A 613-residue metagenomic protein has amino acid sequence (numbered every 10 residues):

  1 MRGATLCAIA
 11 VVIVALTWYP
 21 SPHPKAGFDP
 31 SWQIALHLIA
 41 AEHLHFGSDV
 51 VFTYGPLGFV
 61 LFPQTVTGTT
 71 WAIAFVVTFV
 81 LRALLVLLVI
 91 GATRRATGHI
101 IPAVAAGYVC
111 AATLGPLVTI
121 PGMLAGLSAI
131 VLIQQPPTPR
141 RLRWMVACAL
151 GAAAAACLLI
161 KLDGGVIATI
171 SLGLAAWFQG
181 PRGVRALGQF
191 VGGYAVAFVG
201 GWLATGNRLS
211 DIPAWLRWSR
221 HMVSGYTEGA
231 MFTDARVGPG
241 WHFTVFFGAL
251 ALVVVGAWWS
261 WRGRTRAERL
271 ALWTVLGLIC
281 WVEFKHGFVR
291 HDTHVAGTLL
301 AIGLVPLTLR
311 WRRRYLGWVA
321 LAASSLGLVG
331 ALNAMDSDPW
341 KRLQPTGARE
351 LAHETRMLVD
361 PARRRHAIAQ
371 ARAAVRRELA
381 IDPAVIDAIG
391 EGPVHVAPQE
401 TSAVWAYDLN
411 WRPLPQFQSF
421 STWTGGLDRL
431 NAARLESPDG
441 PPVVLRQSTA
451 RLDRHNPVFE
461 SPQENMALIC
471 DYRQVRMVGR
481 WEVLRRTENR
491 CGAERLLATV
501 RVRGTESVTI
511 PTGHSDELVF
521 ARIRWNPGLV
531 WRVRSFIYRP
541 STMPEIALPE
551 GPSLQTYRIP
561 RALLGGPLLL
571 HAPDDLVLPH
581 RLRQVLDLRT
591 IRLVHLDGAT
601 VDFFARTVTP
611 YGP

Functional and structural regions predicted by a protein language model:
M1-L16, I100-I101, M145, L316: Start-transfer (signal-anchor) and selected internal transmembrane alpha helices of multi-pass inner/ER membrane
P20-F59, P63-Q64, G68-L81, L114-G115 (+6 more regions): Transmembrane catalytic cores of multi-pass membrane glycosyltransferases and polysaccharide-assembly enzymes
V60, W71, F75, P102-G126 (+3 more regions): Aromatic- and kink-enriched transmembrane "portal" helix at the membrane-lumen/periplasm boundary that abuts
V76-A106: Transmembrane-helix motifs of polytopic, lipid-linked glycan transferases
G98-V104, G126-A155, R182-G193, R266-L278: Short hydrophobic alpha-helices at membrane interfaces in multi-pass membrane enzymes
G107-C110, M145-L162, A168-A175, L278-H286: Membrane-interface alpha helices of multi-pass inner-membrane proteins
V166-I167, V289-W318: Hydrophobic/aromatic-rich transmembrane helices and adjacent perimembrane loops
H353-P393, S402-A406, N410, L414-P613: C-terminal luminal/periplasmic domains and tails of membrane-associated envelope-modifying transferases
